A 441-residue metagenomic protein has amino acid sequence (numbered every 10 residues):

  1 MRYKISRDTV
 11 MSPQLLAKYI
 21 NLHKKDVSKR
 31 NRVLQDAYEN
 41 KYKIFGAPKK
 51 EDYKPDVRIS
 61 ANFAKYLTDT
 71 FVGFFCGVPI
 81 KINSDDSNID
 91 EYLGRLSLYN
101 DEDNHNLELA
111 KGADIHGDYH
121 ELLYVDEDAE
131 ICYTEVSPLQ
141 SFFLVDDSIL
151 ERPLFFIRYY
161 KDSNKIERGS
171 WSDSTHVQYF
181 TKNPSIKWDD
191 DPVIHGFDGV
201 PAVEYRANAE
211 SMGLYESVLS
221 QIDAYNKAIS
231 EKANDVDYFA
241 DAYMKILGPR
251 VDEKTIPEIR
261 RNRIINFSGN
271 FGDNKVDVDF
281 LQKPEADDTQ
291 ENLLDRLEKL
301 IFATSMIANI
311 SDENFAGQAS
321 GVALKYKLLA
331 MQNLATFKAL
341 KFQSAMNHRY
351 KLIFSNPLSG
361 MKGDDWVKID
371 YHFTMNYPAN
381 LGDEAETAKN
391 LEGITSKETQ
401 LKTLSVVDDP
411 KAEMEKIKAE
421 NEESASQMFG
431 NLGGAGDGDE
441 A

Functional and structural regions predicted by a protein language model:
M1-C132: Extended, helix-rich architectural segments
M1-D26, L247-G248, A419-A441: Leucine-centric amphipathic alpha-helical interface motifs
K24-V27, N31-G46, D52, K283 (+7 more regions): Hydrophobic alpha-helical segments and helix-packing faces
D85-I89, S97-H105, A113, S217 (+5 more regions): Short amphipathic alpha-helical segments
D90-G94, D277-D279, L328: A short, surface-exposed helix-loop junction/capping segment
D114, H120-S211: Extended, regular secondary-structure scaffolds
D191-A323: Extended, charged amphipathic alpha-helical segments
F271, T289, R296-A441: C-terminal helix-loop subdomains that flank or include functional centers
